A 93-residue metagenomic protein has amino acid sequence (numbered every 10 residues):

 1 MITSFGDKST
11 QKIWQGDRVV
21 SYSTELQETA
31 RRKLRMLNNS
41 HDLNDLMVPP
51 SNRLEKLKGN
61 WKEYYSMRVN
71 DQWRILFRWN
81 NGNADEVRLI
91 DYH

Functional and structural regions predicted by a protein language model:
M1-K33: Arg/Lys-rich, positively charged N-terminal/basic patches that mediate binding to nucleic acids
T3, Q27-A30, L46-P50, K58 (+1 more regions): Generic structural signal for well-ordered secondary structure
R35-L37, H41: Basic, amphipathic alpha-helical segments enriched in Lys/Arg and hydrophobic/aromatic residues
H41-Y65: A short, surface-exposed loop/turn module that caps and links secondary-structure elements
K58, Y64-H93: Enriched for short, Lys/Arg-rich terminal
